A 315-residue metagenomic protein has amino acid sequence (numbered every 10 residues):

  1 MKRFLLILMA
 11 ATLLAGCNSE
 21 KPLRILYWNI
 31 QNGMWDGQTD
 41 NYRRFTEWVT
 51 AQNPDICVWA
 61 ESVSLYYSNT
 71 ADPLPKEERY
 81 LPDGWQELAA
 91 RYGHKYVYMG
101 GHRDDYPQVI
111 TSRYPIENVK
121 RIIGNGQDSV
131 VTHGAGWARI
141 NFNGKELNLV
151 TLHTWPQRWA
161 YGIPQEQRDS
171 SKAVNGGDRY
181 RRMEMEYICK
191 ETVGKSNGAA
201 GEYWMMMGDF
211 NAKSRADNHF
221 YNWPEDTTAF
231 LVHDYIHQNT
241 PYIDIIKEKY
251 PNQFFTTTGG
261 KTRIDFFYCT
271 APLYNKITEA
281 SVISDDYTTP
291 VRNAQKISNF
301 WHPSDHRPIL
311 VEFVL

Functional and structural regions predicted by a protein language model:
M1-F4: Positively charged n-region of N-terminal signal peptides that target proteins for export
L6, A15-R91, H102-D105, D305 (+1 more regions): N-terminal, active-site-proximal structural segment of metallo-dependent hydrolase catalytic domains
P22-M34, I122, E146-P156, I163 (+1 more regions): Active-site-proximal beta-strand elements of phosphoester/diester hydrolases
N29-Q31, V63, H153-W155, F210-K213 (+1 more regions): Catalytic metal-binding/acid-base residues of hydrolase active sites
N32-M34, I123-G126, P164-R182, S214 (+1 more regions): Surface-exposed cleft-lining segments at the edges of enzyme active sites
A60-W159: Structured beta-strand-rich core segments of catalytic domains in phosphoester-bond hydrolases
R121-I122, G194-M205, N211-L315: Metal-dependent phosphoester-hydrolase catalytic domains
N141, N148, G176-N211: His/acidic metal-ligating clusters that form di-metal
